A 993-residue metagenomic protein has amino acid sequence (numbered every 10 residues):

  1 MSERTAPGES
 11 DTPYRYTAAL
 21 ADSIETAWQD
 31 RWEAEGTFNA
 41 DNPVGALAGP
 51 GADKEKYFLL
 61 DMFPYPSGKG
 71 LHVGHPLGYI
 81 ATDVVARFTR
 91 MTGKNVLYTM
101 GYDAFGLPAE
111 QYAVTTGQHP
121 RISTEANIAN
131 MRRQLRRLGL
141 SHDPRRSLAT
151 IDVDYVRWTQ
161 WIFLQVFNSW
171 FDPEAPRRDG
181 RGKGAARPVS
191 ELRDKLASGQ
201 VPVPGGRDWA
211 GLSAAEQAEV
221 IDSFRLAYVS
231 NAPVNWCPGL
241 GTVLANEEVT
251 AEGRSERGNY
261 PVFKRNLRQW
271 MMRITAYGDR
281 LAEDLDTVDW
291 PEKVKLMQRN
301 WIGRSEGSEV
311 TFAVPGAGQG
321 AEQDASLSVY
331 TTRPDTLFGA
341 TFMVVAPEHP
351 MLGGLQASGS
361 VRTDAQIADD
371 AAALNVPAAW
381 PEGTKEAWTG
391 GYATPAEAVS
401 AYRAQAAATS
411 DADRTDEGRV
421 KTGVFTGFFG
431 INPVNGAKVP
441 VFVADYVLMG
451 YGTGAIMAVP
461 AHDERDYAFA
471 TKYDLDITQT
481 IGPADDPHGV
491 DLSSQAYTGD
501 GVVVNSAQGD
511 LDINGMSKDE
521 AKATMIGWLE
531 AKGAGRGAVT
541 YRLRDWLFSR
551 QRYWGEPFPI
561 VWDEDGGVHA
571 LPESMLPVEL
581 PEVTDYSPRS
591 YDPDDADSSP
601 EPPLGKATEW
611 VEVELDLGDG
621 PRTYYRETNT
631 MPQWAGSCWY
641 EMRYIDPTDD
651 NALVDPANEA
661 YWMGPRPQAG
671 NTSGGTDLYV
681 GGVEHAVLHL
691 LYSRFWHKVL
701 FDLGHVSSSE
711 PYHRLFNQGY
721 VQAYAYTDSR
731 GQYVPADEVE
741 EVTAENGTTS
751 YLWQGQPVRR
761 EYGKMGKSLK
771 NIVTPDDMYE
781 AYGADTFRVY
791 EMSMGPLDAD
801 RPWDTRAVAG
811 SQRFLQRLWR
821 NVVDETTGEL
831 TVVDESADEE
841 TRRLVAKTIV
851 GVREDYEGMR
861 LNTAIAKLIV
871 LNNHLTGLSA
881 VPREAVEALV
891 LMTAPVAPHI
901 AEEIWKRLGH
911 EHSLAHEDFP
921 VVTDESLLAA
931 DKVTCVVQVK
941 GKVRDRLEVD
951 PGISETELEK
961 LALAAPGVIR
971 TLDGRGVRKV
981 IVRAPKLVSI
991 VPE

Functional and structural regions predicted by a protein language model:
S2, E9-L60, R90-T99, S123-N130 (+3 more regions): Conserved oxyanion/phosphate-binding beta-strand-loop segments in alpha/beta enzyme cores
S2-A21, T26-A27, R31-E35, T116-L327 (+7 more regions): Residue patterns forming the tRNA-binding/recognition surfaces of aminoacyl-tRNA synthetases and related DALR
P13, A19-E33, W161-F171, V189-D476 (+6 more regions): NTP-handling and nucleic-acid-processing catalytic cores
R15-A19, R304-E309, G482-D485, D491-G527 (+8 more regions): Long, charged, mostly alpha-helical binding arms that flank functional sites
P43-T124, L148-T159, V329-T332, T336 (+2 more regions): N-terminal catalytic cores of NTP/NDP-binding nucleotidyl/phosphoryl-transfer enzymes
D103, E174-R177, S223, Y228-N235 (+7 more regions): Helix-rich, typically C-terminal accessory recognition domains appended to large enzymatic cores
E256, R362-Q366, L374-N375, K385 (+3 more regions): Glycine-rich (often Gly-Gly/Gly-Pro-rich) flexible segments and glycine-rich loop motifs, frequently accented by
L327-H349, W546, R552-P559, N629-Y644 (+2 more regions): Conserved phosphate/anionic-ligand binding catalytic regions in large, soluble enzymes, centered on
